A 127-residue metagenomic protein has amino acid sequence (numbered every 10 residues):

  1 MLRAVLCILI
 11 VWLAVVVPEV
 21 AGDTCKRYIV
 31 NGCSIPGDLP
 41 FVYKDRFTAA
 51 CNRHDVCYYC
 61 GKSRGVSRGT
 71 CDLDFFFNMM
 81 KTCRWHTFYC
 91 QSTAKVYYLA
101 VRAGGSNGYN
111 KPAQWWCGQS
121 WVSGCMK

Functional and structural regions predicted by a protein language model:
L2-K127: Extended terminal accessory/targeting regions
